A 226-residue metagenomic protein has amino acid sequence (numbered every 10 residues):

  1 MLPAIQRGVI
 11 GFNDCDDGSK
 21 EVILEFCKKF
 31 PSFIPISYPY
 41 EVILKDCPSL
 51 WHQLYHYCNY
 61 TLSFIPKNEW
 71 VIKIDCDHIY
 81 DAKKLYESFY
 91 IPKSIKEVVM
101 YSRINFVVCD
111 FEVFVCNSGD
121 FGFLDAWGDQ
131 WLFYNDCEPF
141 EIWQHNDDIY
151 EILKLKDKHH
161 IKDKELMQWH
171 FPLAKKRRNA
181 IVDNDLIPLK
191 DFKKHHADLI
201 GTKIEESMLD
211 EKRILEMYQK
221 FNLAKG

Functional and structural regions predicted by a protein language model:
M1, Q6-D17, Y38: Short beta-strand/loop segment that forms part of the nucleotide-sugar
L2-Q6, K28, P66, K93: Short conserved AdoMet
D17-G18, Y80: Residues that form or flank phosphate/diphosphate-binding pockets in enzymes that use nucleotide phosphates
G18-W70: Active-site-proximal specificity loops/subdomain of glycosyltransferases
P48-N59, I79-G226: Catalytic-site signature of metal-activated, phosphate-bearing donor transferases, centered on the GT-A/GT-A-like
N68-D81: Short beta-strand-to-loop acidic/aromatic patch adjacent to the donor-nucleotide binding site
